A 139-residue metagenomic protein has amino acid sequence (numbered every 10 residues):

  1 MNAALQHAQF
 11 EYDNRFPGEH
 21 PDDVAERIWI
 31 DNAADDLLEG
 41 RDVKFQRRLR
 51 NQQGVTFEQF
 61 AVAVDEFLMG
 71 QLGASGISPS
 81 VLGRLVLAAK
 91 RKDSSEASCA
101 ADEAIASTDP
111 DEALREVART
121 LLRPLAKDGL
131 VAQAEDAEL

Functional and structural regions predicted by a protein language model:
M1-L139: Acidic interaction surfaces
